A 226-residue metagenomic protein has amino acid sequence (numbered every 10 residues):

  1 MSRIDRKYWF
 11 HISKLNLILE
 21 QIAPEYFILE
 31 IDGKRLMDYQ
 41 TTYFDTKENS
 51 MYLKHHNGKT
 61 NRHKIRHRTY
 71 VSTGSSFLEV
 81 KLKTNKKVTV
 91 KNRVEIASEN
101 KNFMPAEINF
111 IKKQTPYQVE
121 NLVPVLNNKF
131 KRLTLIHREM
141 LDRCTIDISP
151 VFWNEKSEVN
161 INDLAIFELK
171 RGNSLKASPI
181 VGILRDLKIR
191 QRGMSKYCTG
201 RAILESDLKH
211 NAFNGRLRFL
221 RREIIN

Functional and structural regions predicted by a protein language model:
M1-N226: Phosphate-end processing signature that detects enzymes handling 5′-triphosphorylated RNA and polyphosphate
